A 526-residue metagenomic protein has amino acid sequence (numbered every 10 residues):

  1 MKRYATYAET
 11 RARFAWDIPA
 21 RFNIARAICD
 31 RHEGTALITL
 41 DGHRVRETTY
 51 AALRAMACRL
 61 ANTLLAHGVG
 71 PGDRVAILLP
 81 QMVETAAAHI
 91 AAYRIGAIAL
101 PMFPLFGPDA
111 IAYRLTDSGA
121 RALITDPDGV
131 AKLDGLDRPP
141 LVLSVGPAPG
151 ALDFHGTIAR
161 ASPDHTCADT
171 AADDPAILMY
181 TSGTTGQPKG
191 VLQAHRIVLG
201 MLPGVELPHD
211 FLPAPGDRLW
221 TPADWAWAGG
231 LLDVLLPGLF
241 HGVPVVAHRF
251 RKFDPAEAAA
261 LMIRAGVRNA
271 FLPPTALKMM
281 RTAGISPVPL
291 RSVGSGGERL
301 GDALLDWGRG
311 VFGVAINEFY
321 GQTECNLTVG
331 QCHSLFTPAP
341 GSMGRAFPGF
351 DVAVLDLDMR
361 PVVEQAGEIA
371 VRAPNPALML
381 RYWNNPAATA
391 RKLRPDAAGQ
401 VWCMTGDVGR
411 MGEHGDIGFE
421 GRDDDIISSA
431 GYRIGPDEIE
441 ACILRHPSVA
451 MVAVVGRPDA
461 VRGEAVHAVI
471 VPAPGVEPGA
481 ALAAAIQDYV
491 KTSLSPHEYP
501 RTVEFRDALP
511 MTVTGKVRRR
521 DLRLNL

Functional and structural regions predicted by a protein language model:
T35, P149, A161-S182, Q187 (+1 more regions): Conserved pre-ATP/AMP-binding loop-to-beta segment of ANL
A36-I90, G107-A112, H155-G156: Conserved AMP-binding/adenylate-forming core of the ANL superfamily
R46-Y50, A176-P203: Conserved AMP-binding A3 loop
A66, I90-G156, G266, P474: Structural core segment of the AMP-binding/adenylate-forming
F106-D109, L123-D126, A270, N375 (+5 more regions): AMP-binding/adenylate-forming catalytic core of the ANL superfamily
L199-T221, A226-R268: Conserved AMP-binding/adenylation subdomain of ANL enzymes
F240, V267-L272, M280-P338, D351 (+1 more regions): Gly/Ser/Thr-rich phosphate-binding loop
A346-G349, R360-L393, I434: Conserved ATP/PPi-binding loop(s) of AMP-dependent carboxylate-activating enzymes
